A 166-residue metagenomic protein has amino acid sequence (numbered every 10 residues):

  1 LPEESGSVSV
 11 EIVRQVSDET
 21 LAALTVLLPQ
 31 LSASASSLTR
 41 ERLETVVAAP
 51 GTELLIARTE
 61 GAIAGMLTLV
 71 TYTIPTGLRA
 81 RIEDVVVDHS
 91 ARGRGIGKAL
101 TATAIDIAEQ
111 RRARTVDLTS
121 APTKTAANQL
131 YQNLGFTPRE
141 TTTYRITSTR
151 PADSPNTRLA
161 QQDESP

Functional and structural regions predicted by a protein language model:
L1-D18, T149-P166: Conserved N-terminal entry element of GNAT/NAT acetyltransferase domains
Q15-T45: Conserved GNAT-fold acetyl-CoA-binding loop/helix
T45-I56, R81: A short helix-loop-beta-strand connector motif used in the catalytic cores of GNAT acetyltransferases and, in some
I56, A62-T71, R81, V86: Conserved beta-strand in the GNAT
Y72-I82, R92, R139: A conserved beta-turn-beta hairpin within the catalytic core of GNAT-like acetyltransferases that forms part
V87, G93-D106, Q129-N133: Conserved acetyl-CoA-binding loop-helix of GNAT-fold acetyltransferases
K98, P122-E140, R145-I146: Conserved active-site alpha-helix within GNAT-family acetyltransferase domains
A108-S120: Conserved GNAT acetyl-CoA-binding A-motif
